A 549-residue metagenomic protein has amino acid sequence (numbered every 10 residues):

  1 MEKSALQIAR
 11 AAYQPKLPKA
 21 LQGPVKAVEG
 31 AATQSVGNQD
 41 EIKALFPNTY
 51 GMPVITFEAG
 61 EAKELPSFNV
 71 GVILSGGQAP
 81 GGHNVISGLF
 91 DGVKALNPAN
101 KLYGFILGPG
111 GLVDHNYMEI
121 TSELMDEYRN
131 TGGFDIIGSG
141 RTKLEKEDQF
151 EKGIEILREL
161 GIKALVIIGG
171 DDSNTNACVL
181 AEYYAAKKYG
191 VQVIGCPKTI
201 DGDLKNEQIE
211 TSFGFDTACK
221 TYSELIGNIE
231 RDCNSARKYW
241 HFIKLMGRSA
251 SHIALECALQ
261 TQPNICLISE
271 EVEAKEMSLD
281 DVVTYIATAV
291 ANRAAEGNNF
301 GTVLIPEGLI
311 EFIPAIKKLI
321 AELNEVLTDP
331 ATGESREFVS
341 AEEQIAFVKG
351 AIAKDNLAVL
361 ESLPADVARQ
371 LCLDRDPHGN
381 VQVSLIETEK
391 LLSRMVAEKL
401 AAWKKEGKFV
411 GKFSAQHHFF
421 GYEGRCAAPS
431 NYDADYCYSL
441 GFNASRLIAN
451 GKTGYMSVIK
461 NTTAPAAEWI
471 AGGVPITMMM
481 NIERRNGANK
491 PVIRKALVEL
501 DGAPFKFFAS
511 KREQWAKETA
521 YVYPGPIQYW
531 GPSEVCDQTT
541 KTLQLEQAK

Functional and structural regions predicted by a protein language model:
M1-G23, I316-I320, G333-K549: C-terminal non-catalytic interaction/assembly regions of soluble proteins
M1-P18, G60-V113: N-terminal phosphate-binding or glycine-rich loops at protein starts, especially the Walker A/P-loop of NTPases
E2-Y50: Helix-enriched interaction subdomains in cytosolic or periplasmic regions, typified by TIR/SEFIR signaling/NADase cores
G30-K63, L112-K163, I200, T211-D216 (+2 more regions): Glycine-rich oxoanion-binding loops at beta->alpha junctions
L65-I73, Y128-G140, K198-E210, S235-K238 (+1 more regions): Gly-rich Lys/Arg/Thr-decorated short loops/hinges at beta-loop-alpha junctions or inter-strand turns that position
N69-A79, D135-G140, K163-G169, W240-L245 (+3 more regions): Short glycine-rich or small-residue beta-strand-to-loop segments that form or flank ligand, phosphate, metal/Fe-S
A79-L89, L112-V113, E145-F150, D171-V179 (+3 more regions): Short glycine/serine/threonine-rich phosphate/pyrophosphate-binding segments that cradle anionic phosphate groups
N100, I167-G169, T175-Q192, E207-K412: Accessory alpha-helical/coil subdomains and C-terminal extensions that flank or cap enzyme catalytic cores
